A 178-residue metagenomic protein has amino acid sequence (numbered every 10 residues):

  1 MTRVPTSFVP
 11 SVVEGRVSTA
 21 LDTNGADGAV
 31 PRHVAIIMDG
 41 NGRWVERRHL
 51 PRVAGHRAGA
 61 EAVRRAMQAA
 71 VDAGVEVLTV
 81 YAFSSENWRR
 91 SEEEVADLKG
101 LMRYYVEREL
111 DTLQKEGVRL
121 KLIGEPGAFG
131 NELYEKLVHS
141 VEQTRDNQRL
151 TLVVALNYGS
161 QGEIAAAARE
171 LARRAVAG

Functional and structural regions predicted by a protein language model:
M1-G178: Flexible, compositionally biased loop and terminal segments
